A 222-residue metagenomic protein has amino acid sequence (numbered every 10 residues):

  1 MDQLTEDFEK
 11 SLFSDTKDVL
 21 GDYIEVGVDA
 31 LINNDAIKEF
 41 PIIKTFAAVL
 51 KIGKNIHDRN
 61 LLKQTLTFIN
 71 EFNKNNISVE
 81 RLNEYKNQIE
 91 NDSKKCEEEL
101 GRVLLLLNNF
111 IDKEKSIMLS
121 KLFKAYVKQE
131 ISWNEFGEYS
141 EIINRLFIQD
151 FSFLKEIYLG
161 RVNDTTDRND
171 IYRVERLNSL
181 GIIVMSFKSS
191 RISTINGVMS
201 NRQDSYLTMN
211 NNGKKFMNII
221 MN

Functional and structural regions predicted by a protein language model:
T5-T67: Membrane-inserting effector segments that mediate pore formation, membrane fusion, or transient membrane insertion
P41, T45-A48, T67-N70, K86 (+4 more regions): Short, surface-exposed, charged/polar-biased interaction segments
D58-I131: Membrane-proximal, non-transmembrane interface segments of integral membrane proteins
L104-N222: Long, helix-rich, hydrophobic modules that act as membrane-proximal anchors or helical bundle/coiled-coil regulators
